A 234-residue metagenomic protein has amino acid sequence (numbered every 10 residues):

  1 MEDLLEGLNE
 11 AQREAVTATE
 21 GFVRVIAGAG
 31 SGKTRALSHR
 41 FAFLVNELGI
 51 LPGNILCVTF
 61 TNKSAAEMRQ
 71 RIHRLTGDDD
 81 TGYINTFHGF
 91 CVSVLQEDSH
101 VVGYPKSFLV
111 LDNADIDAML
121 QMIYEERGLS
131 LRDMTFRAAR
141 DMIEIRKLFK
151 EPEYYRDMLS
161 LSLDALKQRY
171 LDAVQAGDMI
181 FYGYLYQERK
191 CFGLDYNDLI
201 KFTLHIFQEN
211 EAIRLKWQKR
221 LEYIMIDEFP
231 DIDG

Functional and structural regions predicted by a protein language model:
M1-Y104, V110, C191, L215 (+1 more regions): P-loop NTPase Walker
A11, E67, M119, M142 (+3 more regions): Amphipathic alpha-helical interaction/coupling elements
A18-T19, D79-G82, H100-N197, L221: ATP-hydrolysis module of ASCE/P-loop NTPase motor domains, specifically the Walker B Asp-Glu catalytic pair
N85-C91, Q175-Y223, D233: Conserved helicase/translocase P-loop NTPase motor core
M225-F229: Hydrophobic residues in beta-strands of the RecA-like P-loop NTPase core, especially within AAA+ ATPase
